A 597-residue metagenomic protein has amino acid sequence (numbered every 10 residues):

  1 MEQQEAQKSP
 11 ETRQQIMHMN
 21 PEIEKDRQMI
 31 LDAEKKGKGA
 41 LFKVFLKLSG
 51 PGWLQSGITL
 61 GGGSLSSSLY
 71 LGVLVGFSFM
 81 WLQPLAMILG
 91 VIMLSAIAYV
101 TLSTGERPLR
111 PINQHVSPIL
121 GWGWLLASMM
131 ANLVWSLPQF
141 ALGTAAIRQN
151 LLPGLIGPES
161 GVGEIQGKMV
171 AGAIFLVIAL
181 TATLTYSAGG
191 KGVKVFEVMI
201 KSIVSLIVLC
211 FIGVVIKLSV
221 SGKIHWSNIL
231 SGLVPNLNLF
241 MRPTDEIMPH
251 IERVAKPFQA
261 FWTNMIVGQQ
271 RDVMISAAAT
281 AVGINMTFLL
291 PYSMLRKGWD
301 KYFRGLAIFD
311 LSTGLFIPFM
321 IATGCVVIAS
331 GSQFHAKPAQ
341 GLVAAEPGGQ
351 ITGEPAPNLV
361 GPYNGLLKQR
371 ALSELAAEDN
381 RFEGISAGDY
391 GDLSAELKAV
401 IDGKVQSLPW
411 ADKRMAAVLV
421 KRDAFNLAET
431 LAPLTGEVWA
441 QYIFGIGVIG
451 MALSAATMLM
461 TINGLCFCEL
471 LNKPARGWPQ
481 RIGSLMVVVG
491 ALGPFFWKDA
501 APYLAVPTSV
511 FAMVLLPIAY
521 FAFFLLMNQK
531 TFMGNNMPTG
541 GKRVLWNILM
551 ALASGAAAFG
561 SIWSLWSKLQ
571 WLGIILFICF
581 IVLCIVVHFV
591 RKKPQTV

Functional and structural regions predicted by a protein language model:
M1-P10, P153-V162, N236-E252, H335-L434 (+1 more regions): Low-complexity, proline/glycine-enriched hydrophobic segments characteristic of transmembrane helices
K43, Y70-S95, N113, P118-W122 (+1 more regions): Extracellular loop-to-transmembrane helix junctions
L46-G63, V214-S221, N228-S332, L516 (+1 more regions): Hydrophobic, membrane-embedded alpha-helices of multi-pass small-molecule transporters
Q55, L82-N113, W124-F140, T181-A182 (+1 more regions): Juxtamembrane transmembrane-helix boundary signature
W81-I97, L209, G213, A279-M286 (+2 more regions): Selective recognition of specific alpha-helical transmembrane segments in multi-pass small-molecule
P153-S187, S202-C210, R476-L492, P517: Transmembrane alpha-helical segments of multi-pass small-molecule transport proteins
V193-S202, T461, A475, P479-G483 (+2 more regions): C-terminal membrane-solvent junction of multi-pass transporters and transport-like membrane proteins
V220-S231, F240-H250, V267-R271, A522 (+1 more regions): A generic transmembrane alpha-helix motif of multi-pass inner-membrane proteins
